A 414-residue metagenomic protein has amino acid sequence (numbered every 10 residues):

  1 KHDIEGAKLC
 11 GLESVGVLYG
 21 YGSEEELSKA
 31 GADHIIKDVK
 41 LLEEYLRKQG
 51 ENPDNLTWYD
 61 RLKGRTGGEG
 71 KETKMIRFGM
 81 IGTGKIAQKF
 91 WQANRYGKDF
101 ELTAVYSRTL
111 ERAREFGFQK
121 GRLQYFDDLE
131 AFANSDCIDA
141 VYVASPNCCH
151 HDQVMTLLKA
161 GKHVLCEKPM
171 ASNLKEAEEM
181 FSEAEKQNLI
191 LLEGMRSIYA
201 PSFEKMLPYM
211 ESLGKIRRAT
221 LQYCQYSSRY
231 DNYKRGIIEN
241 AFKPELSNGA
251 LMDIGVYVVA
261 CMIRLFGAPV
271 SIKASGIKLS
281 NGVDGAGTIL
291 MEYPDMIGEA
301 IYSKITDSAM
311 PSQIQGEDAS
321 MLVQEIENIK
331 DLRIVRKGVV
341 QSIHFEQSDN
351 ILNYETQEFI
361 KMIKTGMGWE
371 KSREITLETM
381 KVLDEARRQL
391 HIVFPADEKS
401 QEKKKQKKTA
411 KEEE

Functional and structural regions predicted by a protein language model:
K1-H34: Acidic, Mg2+-coordinating phosphoryl-transfer loop and its flanking beta/alpha structural elements, shared across
G16, C166, L191-E193, V323: Hydrophobic residues in well-ordered beta-strands that form the structural core
G70-K120: N-terminal Rossmann-like dinucleotide-binding module
E111, K120-E183: Beta-loop-alpha module in the N-terminal Rossmann-like domain of NAD(P)-dependent dehydrogenases, especially those
A140-Y142, I360-E414: C-terminal helix-rich "cap/oligomerization" subdomain common to oxidoreductases
E179-S197, R217-R218: Rossmann-fold dehydrogenase core element
S197-I272: Predominantly a Rossmann-like dinucleotide-binding segment in NAD(P)-dependent oxidoreductases
V258-D331, E346, Q357-M367, E402-E414: Contiguous beta-strand/loop segments that form the cofactor/metal-binding neighborhood of enzyme cores
